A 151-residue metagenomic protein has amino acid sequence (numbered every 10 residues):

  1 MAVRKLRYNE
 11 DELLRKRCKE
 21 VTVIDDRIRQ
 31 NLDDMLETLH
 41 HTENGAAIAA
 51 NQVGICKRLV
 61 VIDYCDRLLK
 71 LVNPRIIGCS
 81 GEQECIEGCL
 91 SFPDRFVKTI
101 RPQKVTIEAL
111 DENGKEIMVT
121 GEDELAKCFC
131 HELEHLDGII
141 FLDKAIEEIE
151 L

Functional and structural regions predicted by a protein language model:
M1-L151: Positively charged
